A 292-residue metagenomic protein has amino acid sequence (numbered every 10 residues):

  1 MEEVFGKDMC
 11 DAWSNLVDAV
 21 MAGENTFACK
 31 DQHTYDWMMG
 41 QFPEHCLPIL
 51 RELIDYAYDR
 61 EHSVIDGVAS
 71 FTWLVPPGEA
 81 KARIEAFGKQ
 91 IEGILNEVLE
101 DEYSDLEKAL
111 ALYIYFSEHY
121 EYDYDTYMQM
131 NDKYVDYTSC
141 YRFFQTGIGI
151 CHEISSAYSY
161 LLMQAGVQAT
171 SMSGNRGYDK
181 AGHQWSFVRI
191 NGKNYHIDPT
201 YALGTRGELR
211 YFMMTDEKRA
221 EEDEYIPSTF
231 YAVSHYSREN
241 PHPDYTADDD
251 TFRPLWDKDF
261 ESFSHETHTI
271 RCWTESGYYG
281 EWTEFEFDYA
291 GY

Functional and structural regions predicted by a protein language model:
M1-L106, E222-Y292: N-terminal accessory/pre-domain segments preceding catalytic cores
V4, A82, T146-G149, S173: Alpha-helix capping and helix-loop boundary segments enriched in small/acidic/polar residues
D18-V20, H62, R142, G177 (+1 more regions): Sterically constrained small-residue positions within well-ordered secondary structures of folded domains
K81-F143: Secondary-structure boundary elements
A109-L112, T146-L162: Active-site nucleophilic cysteine motif
T126, M130, Y137, I148 (+1 more regions): Catalytic cysteine-centered active-site loop
Y141-R142, I148, R210: Flexible, active-site-adjacent loop/turn segments at secondary-structure boundaries
E153-E221: Hydrophobic/aromatic-rich core segments of domains that either
